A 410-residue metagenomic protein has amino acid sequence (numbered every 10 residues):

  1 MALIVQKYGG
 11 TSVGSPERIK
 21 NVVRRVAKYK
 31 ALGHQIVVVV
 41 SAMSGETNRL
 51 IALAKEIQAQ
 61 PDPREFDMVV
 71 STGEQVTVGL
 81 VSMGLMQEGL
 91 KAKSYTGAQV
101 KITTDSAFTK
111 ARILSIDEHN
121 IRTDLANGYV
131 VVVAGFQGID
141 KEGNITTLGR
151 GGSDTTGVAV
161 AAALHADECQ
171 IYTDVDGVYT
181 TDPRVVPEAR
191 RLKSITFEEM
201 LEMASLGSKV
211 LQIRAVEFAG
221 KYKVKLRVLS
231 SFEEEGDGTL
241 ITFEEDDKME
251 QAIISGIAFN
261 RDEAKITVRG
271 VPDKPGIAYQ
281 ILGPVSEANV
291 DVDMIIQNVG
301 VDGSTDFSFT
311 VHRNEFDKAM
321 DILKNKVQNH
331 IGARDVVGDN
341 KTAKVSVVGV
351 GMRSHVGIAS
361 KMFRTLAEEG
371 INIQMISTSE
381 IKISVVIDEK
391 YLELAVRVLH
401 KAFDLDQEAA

Functional and structural regions predicted by a protein language model:
M1-V216, N298, I387, F403 (+1 more regions): Nucleotide/pyrophosphate-binding catalytic subdomain
H34, L90, V224, V290 (+1 more regions): Short phosphate-binding/catalytic loops that engage adenosine nucleotides
I57, G238-A410: A conserved regulatory-domain signal marking ACT and ACT-like small-molecule sensing domains and adjacent regulatory
G89-K93, Q170, R227, G236-D237 (+1 more regions): Proline-centered turn/helix-capping motifs that create local helix->coil transitions or kinks
E168-Y172, L226-V228, D293, M375: Short hydrophobic alpha-helical runs that function as membrane-insertion/retention elements
A219: Acidic-aromatic/histidine active-site loop/patch
V224-D237, R261: Active-site C-terminal subdomain of aminotransferase-like
